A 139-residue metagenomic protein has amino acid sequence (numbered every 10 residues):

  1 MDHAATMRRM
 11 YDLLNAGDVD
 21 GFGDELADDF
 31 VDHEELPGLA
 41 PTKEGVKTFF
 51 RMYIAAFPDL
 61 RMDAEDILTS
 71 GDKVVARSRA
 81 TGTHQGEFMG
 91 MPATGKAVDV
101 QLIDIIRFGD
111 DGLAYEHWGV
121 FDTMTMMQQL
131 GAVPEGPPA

Functional and structural regions predicted by a protein language model:
M1-A139: C-terminal and inter-domain tail/linker signature
